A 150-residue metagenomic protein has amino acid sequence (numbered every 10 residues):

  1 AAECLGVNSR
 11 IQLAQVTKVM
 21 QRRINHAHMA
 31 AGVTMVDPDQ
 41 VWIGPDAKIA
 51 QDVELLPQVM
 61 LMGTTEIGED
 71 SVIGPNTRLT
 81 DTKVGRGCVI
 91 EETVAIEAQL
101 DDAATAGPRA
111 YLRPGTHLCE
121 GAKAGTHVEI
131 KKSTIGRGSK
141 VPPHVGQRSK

Functional and structural regions predicted by a protein language model:
A1-Q40, P45-D46, D52, G87: Terminal amphipathic alpha-helical/low-complexity segments used for targeting or macromolecular assembly
T34-K150: Structural signal for interior beta-strand "rungs" in well-ordered beta-sheet cores of soluble enzyme domains
